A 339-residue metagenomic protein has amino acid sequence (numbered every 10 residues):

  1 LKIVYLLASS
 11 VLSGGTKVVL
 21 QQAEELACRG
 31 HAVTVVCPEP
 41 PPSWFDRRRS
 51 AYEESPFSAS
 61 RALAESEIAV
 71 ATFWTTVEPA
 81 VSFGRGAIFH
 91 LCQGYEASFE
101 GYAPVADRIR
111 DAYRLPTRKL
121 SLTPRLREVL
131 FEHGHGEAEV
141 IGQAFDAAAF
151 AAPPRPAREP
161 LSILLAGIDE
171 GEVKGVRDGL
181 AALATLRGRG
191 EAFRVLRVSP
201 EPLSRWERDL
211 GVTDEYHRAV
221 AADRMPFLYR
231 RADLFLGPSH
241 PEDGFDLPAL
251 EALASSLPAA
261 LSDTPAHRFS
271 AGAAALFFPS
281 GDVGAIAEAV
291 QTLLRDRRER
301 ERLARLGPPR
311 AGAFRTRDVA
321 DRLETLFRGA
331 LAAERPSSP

Functional and structural regions predicted by a protein language model:
V4, L120, R155-K174, L180-R187: Conserved donor-binding/catalytic core segment of Leloir-type glycosyltransferases
S58-A64, Y102-L122, L126-R127: Membrane-proximal helix-turn-helix segments that form the acceptor-binding/catalytic region of lipid-linked
R61-A64, A221-A232, A254, R268: Short acidic alpha-helix that forms the nucleotide-activated donor recognition element in Leloir-type transferases
A97-A103, F131-E132, V140-P160: Acidic anion/phosphate-binding donor-loop and adjacent secondary structure in glycosyltransferase catalytic cores
L203-P226: Nucleotide-activated donor-binding/catalytic signature segment of Leloir-type glycosyltransferases, i.e., the conserved
R230-G244, L257: Acidic donor-binding loop of glycosyltransferase active sites
L276-V283, T292-R297: Conserved acidic donor-binding segment of nucleotide-sugar-dependent glycosyltransferases
T292, E299-A313, T325: A short, well-ordered alpha-helix in the C-terminal region of glycosyltransferases
